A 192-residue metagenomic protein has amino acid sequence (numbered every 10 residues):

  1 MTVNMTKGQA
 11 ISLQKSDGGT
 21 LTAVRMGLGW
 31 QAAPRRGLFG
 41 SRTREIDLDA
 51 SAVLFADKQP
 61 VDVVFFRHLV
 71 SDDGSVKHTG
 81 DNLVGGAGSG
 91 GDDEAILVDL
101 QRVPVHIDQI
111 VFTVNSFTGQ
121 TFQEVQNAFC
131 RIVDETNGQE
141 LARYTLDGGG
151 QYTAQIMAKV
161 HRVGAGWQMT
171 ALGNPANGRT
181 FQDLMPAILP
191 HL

Functional and structural regions predicted by a protein language model:
M1-L192: Intrinsic-disorder/low-complexity signal
